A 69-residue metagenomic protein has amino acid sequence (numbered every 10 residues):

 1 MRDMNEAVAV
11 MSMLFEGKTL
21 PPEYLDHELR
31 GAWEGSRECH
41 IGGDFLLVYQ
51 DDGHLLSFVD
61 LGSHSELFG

Functional and structural regions predicted by a protein language model:
M1-G43, D51-V59, S65-G69: Basic, Lys/Arg-enriched alpha-helical interface segments
